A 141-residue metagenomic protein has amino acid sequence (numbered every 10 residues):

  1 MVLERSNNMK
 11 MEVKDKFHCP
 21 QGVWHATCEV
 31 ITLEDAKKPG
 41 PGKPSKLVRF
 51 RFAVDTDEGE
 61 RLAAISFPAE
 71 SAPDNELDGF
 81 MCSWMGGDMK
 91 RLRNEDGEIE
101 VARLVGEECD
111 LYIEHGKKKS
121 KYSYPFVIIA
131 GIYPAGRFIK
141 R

Functional and structural regions predicted by a protein language model:
M1-R141: Short beta-rich binding modules
